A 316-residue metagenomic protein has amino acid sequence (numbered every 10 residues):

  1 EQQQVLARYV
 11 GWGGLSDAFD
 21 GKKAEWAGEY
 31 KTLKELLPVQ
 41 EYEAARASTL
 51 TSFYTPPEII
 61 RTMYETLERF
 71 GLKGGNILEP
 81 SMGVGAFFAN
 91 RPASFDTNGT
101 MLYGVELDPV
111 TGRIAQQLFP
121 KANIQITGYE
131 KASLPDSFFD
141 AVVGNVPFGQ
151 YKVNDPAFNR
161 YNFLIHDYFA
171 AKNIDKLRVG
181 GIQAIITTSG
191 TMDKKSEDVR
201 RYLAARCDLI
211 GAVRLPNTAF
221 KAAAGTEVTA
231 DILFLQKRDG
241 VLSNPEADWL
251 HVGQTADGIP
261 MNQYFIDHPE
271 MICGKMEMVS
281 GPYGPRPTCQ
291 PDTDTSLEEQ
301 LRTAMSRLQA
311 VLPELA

Functional and structural regions predicted by a protein language model:
E1-L118, A122: Class I S-adenosyl-L-methionine
M63, L78, V105-P109, R160-K221 (+1 more regions): Conserved Class I SAM-dependent methyltransferase catalytic core
K121-Y129: Conserved SAM-binding strand-loop segment of SAM-dependent methyltransferases
S133-V143: A short acidic, Gly/Pro-enriched loop at the edge of an enzyme's catalytic core that lines a small-molecule cofactor
V143-F148, I186: Amphipathic alpha-helical repeat scaffolds
Q150-Y151, M192, L242: Short glycine-rich, flexible loops that bind phosphorylated cofactors or substrates
Y151-D155, K195-S196: Conserved ATPase-coupling elements of RecA-like P-loop NTPase cores
A222-L315: Flexible, glycine-/basic-rich loop-and-beta segments that form/coincide with the SAM-dependent methyltransferase
